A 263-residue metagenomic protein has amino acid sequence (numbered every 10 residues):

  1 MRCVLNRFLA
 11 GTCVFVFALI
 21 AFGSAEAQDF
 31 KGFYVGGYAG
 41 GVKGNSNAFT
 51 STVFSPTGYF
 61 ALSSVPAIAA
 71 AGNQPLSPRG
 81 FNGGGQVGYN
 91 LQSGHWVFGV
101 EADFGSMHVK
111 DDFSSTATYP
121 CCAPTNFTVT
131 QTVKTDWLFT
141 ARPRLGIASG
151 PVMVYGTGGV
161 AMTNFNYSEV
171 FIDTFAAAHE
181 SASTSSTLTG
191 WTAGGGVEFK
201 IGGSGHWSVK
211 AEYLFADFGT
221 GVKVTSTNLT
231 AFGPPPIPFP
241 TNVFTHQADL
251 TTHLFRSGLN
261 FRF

Functional and structural regions predicted by a protein language model:
R2-F263: Gram-negative outer-membrane beta-barrel domains
